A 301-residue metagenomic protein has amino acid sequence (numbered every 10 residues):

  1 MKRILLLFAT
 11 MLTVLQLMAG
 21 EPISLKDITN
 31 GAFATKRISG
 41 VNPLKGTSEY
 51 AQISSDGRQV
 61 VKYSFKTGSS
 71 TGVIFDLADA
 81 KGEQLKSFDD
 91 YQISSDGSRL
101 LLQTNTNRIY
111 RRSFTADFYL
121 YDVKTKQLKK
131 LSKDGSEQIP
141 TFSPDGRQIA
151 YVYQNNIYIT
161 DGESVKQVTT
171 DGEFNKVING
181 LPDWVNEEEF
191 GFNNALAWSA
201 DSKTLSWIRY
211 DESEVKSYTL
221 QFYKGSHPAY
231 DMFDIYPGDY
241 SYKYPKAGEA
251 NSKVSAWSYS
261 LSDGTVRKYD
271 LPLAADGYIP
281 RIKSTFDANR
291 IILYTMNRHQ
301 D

Functional and structural regions predicted by a protein language model:
M1-P22: Bacterial Sec-dependent N-terminal signal peptides
A19-D301: Beta-propeller folds
